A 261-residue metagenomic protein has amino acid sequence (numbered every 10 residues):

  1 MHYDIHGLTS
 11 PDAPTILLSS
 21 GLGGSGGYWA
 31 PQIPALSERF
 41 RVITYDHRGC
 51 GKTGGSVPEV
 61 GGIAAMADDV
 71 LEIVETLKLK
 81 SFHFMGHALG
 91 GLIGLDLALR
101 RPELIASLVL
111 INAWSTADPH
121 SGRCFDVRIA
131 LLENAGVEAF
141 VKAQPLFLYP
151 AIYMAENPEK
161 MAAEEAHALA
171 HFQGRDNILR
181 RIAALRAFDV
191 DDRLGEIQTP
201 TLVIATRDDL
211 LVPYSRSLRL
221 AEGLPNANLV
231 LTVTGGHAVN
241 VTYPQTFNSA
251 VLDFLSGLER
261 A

Functional and structural regions predicted by a protein language model:
H2-S56: Conserved HGGG/HGGXW glycine-rich cap/lid loop of the alpha/beta-hydrolase fold
S20, F82, G86-H87, T206: Conserved alpha/beta-hydrolase "nucleophile elbow" surrounding the catalytic nucleophile
P34, I43-M85: Active-site loop/oxyanion-hole signature of alpha/beta-hydrolase fold enzymes
G86, G90, G94: Gly/Ala-rich beta-loop-alpha elbow adjacent to hydrolase catalytic centers
L95, L99, L104-A135: Flexible "cap/lid" loop of the alpha/beta hydrolase fold
P119-S121, E138-R193: Conserved alpha/beta-hydrolase catalytic His-Asp/Glu region
I197, V203-A205, D209: Short beta-strand/loop motif that positions the catalytic acidic residue of the alpha/beta-hydrolase fold
A227-A261: Catalytic active-site module of serine/aspartate enzymes centered on a nucleophile-bearing elbow/loop
